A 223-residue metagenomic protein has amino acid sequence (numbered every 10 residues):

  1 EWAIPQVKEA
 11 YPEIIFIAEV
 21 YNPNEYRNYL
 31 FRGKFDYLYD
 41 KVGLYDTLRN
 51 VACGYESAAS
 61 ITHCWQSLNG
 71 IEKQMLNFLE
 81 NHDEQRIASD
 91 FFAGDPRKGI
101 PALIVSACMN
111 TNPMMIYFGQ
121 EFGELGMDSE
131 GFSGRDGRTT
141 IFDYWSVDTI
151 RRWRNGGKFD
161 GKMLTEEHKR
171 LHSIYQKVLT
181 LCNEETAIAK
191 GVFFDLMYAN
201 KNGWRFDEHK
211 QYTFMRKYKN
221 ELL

Functional and structural regions predicted by a protein language model:
E1, N77-N81: Active-site groove signature of glycoside hydrolases
E1-Y26: Active-site neighborhood of glycoside hydrolase catalytic domains
W2-A3, C64, A102: A general structural detector for well-ordered alpha-helical segments in enzyme core domains, enriched
E13-I17, D36, Q74-N77, M114-M115: Structural preference for beta-strand elements that scaffold enzyme active sites
N22, D46, A59-S60, E72 (+3 more regions): Loop/helix patches that line or flank the sugar-binding groove of alpha-linked glycan CAZymes
E25-K34: Glycine-rich, charge-decorated loop segments at or immediately adjacent to ligand/cofactor-binding or catalytic sites
Y37-Y55, F92-A93: Extracellular glycoside hydrolase catalytic/binding regions
N50-K73: Glycoside hydrolase catalytic-domain groove-lining segments
